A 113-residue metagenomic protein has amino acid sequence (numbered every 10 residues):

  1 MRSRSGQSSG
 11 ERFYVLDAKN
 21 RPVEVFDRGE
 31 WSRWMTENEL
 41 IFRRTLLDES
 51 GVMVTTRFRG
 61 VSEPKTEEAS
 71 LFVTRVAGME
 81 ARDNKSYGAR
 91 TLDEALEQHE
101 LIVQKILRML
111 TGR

Functional and structural regions predicted by a protein language model:
M1-S3, R108-R113: Short intrinsically disordered terminal tails
M1-S70: Short N-terminal "domain-start" leader segments that mark the transition from disordered tails or signal peptides into
T56-K85, L101, R108: Short aromatic-glycine-(Arg/Gly/Cys) micro-motifs in beta-strand/loop hairpins
N84-S86, R90, L96, R113: Replace the tail clause
R90-L107: A short, charged, amphipathic alpha-helix used as a generic interaction element across diverse proteins
